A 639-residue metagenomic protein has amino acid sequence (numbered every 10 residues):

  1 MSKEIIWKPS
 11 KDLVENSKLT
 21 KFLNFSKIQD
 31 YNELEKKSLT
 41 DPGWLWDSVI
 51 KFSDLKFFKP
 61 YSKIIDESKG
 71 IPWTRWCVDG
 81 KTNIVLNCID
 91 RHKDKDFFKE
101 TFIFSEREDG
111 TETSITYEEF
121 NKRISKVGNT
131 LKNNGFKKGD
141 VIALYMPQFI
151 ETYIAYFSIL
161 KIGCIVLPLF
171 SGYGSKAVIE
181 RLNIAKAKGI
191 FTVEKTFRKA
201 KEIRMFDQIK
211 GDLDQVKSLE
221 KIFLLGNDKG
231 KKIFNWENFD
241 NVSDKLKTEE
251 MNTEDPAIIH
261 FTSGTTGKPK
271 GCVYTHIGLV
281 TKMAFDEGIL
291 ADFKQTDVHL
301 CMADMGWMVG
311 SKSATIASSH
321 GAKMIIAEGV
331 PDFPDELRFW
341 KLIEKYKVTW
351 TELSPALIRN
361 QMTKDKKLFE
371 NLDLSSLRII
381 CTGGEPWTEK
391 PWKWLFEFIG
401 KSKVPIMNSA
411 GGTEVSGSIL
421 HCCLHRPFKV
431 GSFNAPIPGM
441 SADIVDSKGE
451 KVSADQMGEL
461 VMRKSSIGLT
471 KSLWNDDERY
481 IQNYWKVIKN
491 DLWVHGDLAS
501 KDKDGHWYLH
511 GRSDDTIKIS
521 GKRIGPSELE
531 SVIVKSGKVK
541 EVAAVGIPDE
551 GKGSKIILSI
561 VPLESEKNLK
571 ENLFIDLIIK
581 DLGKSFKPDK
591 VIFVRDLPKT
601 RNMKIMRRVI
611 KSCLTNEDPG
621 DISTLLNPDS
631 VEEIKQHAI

Functional and structural regions predicted by a protein language model:
E33-K36, V85-L86, K99, I103-F157 (+3 more regions): Conserved AMP-binding/adenylate-forming core of the ANL superfamily
K99-T101, L224, D240-F261, K268 (+3 more regions): Conserved pre-ATP/AMP-binding loop-to-beta segment of ANL
I124-K126, C272-D292, I437: Conserved structural elements of the adenylate-forming
N133, K161-E237: Structural core segment of the AMP-binding/adenylate-forming
L169-K195, E344, T351, S466 (+6 more regions): AMP-binding/adenylate-forming catalytic core of the ANL superfamily
V280-V298, M308-T349, K364-K366, S441: Conserved AMP-binding/adenylation subdomain of ANL enzymes
S319-A322, T349-L353, M362-F428, S441: Gly/Ser/Thr-rich phosphate-binding loop
A435-G439, E450-Y484, I524, K538 (+1 more regions): Conserved ATP/PPi-binding loop(s) of AMP-dependent carboxylate-activating enzymes
